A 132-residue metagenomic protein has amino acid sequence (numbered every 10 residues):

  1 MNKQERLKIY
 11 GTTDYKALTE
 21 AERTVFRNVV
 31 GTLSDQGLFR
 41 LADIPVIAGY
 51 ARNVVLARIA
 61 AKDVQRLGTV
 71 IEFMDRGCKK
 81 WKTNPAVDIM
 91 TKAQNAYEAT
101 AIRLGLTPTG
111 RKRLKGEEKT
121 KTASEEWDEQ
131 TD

Functional and structural regions predicted by a protein language model:
M1-G31, T91, N95, R103 (+1 more regions): Arg/Lys-rich, low-complexity, intrinsically disordered N-terminal tails that contact nucleic acids
Y15, T19-I71, E129-D132: An amphipathic, hydrophobic-aromatic interaction surface with interspersed Lys/Arg that forms lipid/phosphate-bearing
A48-L67, E72, G77-T120: Amphipathic alpha-helical protein-protein interaction segments
